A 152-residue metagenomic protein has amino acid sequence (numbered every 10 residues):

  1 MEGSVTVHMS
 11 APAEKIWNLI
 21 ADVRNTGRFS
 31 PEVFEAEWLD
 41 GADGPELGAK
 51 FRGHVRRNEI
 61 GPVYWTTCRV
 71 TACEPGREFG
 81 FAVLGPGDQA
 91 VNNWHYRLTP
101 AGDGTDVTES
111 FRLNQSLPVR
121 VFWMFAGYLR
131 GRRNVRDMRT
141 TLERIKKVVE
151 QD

Functional and structural regions predicted by a protein language model:
M1, K15, R69-V70, E109 (+1 more regions): Short, flexible segments with low predicted structural confidence
M1-E46: Hydrophobic ligand-binding cavity/cleft-lining segments
E2-S4, V63-T67, A90-W94: Short, surface-exposed coil-to-beta transition loops
A21, P31-F34, R112, W123-A126 (+1 more regions): A generic structural signal for secondary-structure junctions that act as hinges or helix/strand caps at the edges
E37-D88, A101, D106, R139-D152: Glycine-rich portal/gate segments that line the openings of hydrophobic small-molecule binding cavities
A82-T140, I145: Beta-strand/loop substructures that line and gate deep hydrophobic ligand-binding cavities in soluble
